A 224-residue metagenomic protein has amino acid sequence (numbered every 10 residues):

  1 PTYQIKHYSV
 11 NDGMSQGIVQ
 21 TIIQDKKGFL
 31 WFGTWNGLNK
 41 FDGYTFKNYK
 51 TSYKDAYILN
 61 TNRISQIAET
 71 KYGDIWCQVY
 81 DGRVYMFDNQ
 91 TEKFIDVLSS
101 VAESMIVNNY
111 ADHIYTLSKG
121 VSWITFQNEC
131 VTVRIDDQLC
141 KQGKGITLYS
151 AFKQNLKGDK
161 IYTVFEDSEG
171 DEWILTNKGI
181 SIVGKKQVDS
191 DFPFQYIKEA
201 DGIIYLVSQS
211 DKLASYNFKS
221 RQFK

Functional and structural regions predicted by a protein language model:
P1-K224: Carboxylate-rich, polar loop motifs that coordinate divalent cations or form catalytic acidic clusters
